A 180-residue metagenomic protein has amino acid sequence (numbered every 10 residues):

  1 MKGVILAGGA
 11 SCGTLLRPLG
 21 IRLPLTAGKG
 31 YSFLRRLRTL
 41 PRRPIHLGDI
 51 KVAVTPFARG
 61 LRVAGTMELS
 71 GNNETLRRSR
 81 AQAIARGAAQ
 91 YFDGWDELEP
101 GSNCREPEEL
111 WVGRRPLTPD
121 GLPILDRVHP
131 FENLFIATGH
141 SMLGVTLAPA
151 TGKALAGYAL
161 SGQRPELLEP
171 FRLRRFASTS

Functional and structural regions predicted by a protein language model:
M1-E132: Active-site substrate-recognition segment that forms the wall of the catalytic cavity or substrate channel
L122-S180: C-terminal lid/capping helical subdomain adjacent to the catalytic/cofactor pocket in oxidative enzymes
